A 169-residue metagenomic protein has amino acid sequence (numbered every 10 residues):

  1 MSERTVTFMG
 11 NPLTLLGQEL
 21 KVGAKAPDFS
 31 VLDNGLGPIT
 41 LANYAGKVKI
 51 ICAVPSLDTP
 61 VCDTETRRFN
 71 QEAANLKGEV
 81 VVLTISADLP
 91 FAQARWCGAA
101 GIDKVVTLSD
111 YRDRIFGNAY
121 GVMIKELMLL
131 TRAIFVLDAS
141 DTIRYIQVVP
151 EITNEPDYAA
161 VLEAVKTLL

Functional and structural regions predicted by a protein language model:
M1-L169: Chalcogenol-based redox active-site neighborhoods
